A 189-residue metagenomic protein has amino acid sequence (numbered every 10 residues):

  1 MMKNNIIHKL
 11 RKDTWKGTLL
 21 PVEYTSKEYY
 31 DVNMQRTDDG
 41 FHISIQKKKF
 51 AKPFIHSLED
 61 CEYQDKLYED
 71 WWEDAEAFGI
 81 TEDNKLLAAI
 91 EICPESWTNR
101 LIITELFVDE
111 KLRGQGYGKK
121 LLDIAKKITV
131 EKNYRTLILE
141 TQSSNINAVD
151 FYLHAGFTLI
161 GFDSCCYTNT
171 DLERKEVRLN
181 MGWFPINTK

Functional and structural regions predicted by a protein language model:
M1-K3, N84: Extreme N-terminus of proteins, especially the signal/transit-peptide cleavage junction and the first residues
K3, K9, R135, Q142-I146 (+2 more regions): C-terminal "cap" of GNAT-fold acetyltransferases
N4-N5, A75: A structural micro-motif
N5, Y68, D109, R113 (+2 more regions): Conserved short-loop catalytic and cofactor-binding motifs
R11-K12, L19-T104, D109-E110, L122-D123 (+3 more regions): Acetyl-CoA-dependent GNAT
E23-T25, L137, I160: A local structural micro-motif
H42-K47, E110, G118, T129 (+5 more regions): Alpha-helix boundary/capping detector
K85, D109-D123, K127, E131-K132 (+2 more regions): Conserved glycine-rich acetyl-CoA-binding loop
